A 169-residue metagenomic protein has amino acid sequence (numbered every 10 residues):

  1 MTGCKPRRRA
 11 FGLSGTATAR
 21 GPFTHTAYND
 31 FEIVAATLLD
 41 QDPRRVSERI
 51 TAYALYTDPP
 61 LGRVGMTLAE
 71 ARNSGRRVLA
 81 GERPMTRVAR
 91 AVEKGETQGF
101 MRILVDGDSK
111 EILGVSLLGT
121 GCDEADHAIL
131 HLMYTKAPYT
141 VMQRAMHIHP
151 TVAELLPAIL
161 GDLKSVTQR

Functional and structural regions predicted by a protein language model:
M1-L38: FAD-site-proximal beta/loop scaffold in flavoenzymes
G3-C4, Y53, E93: Short secondary-structure boundary/capping segments
R7-R8, T51, T97-G99: A generic structural signal for well-ordered coil/turn residues at beta-strand boundaries that shape enzyme active-site
R8, S47-R49, G107-S109: Short, flexible turn/loop "capping" segments at secondary-structure junctions
H25, R45-R49, G65: Non-catalytic, surface-exposed connector residues within folded enzymatic/regulatory domains
L39, Y56-R169: Flexible, glycine-rich terminal cap/loop adjacent to redox cofactors in electron-transfer oxidoreductases
R44-P60: Flexible, acidic loop-helix segments that line cofactor/substrate-binding pockets
